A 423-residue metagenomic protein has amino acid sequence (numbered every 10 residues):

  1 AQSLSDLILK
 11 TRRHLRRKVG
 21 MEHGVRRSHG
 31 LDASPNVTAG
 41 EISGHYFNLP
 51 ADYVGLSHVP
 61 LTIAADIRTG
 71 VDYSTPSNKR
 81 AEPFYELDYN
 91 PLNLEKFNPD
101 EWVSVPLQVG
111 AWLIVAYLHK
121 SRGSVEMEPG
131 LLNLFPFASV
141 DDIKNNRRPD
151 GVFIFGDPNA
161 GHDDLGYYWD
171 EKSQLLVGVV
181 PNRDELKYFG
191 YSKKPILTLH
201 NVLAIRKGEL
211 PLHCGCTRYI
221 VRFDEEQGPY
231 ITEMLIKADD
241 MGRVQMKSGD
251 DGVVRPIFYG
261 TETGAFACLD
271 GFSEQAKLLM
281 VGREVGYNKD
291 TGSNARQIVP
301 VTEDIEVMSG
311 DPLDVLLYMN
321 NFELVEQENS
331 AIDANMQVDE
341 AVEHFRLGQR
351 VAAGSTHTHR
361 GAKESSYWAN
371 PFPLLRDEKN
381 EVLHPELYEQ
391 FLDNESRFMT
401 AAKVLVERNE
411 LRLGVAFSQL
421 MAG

Functional and structural regions predicted by a protein language model:
A1-G190: Long, basic/Gly/Ser/Thr-rich N-terminal segments that mediate initial subcellular attachment or targeting
A1-V54, T291-G423: Conserved NTP phosphate-binding and transfer environment spanning the P-loop NTPase/kinase superfamily
Q108-A111, E171-S173, I220-V221, Q245-R255: Short acidic-glycine loop/turn motifs at beta-strand connectors
S121, R183-D184, R222-D224, T263-F266 (+1 more regions): Short, glycine-/Ser/Thr-/acidic-enriched flexible segments
L186, G190-K194, P211, L235-A238 (+2 more regions): Conserved structured core elements
F189-R222: N-terminal pre-Walker A segment at the start of P-loop NTPase domains
G215, Y219-D239: Glycine-rich phosphate-binding P-loop
I231-E306: Conserved nucleotide-sensing/catalytic segment adjacent to the nucleotide-binding pocket in NTP-handling enzymes
